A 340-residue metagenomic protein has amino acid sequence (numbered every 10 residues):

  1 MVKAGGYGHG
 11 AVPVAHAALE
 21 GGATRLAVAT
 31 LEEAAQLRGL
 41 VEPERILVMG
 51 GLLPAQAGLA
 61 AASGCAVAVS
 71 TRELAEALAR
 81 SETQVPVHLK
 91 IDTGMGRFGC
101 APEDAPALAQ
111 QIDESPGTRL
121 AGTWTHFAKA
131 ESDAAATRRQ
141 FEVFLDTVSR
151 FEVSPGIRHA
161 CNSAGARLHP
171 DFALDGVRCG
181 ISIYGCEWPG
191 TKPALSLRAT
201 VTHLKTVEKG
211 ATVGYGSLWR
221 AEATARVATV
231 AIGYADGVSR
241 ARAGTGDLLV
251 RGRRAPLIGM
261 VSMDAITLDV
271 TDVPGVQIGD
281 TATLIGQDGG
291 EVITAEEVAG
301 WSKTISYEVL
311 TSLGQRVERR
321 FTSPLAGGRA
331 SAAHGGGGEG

Functional and structural regions predicted by a protein language model:
M1-A160, F172-A173: Active-site-proximal beta-alpha core segment in soluble small-molecule metabolic enzymes
T30-E33, L52-P54, S70-A77, S81 (+2 more regions): Active-site anion/phosphate-binding pocket segments in diverse small-molecule metabolic enzymes
